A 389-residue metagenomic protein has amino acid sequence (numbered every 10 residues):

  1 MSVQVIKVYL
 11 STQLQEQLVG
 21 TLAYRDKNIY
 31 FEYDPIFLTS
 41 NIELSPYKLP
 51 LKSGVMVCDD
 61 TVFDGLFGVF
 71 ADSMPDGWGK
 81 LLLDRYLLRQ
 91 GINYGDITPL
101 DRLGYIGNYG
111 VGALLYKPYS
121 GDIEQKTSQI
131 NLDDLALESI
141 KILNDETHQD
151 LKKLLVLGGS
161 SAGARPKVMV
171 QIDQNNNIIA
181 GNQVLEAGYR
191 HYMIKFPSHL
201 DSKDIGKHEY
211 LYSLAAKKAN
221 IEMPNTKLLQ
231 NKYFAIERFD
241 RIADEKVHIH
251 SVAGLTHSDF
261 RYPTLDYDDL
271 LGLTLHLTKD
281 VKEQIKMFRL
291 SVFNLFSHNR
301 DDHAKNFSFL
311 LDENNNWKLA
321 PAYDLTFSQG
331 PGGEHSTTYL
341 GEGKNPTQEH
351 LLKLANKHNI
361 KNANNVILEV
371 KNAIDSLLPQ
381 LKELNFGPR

Functional and structural regions predicted by a protein language model:
M1-A304, S308-R389: Phosphate/dinucleotide-binding and metal-coordinating scaffold of catalytic cores in nucleotide-dependent enzymes
